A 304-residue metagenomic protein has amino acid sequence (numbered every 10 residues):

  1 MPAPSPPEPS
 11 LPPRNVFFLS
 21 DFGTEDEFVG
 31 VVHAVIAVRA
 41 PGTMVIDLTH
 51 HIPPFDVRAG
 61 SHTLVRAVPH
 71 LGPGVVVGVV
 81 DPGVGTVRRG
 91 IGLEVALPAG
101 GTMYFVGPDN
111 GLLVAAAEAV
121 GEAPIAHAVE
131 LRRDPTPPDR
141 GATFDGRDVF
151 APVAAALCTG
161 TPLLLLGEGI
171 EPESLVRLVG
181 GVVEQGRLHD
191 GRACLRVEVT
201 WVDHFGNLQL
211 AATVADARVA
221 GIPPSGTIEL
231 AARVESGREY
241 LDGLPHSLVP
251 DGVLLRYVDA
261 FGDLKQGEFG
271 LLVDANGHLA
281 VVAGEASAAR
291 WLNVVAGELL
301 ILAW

Functional and structural regions predicted by a protein language model:
P2-S20, D26-V80: Alpha/propeptide regions of enzymes that mature by internal proteolysis
N15, R39-M44, P53, A59 (+1 more regions): Active-site histidine-anchored catalytic micro-motif
N15-F17, T43-I46, G74-V77, G90-G92 (+9 more regions): Structural motif
F22-D26, G83-T86, V202, N207 (+1 more regions): Short acidic, Gly/Ser-rich segments with clustered Asp/Glu that frequently serve as metal-coordination loops in enzyme
E25, V29, V57-S61, A142-F150 (+2 more regions): Generic structural signal for well-ordered, non-membrane alpha-helical segments in soluble metabolic enzymes
T136-P224: Anionic-ligand-binding alpha/beta catalytic cores of soluble enzymes and soluble regulatory domains that recognize
Q209-N293: A conserved acidic, glycine/proline-rich C-terminal tail/linker
E298-W304: Surface-exposed interaction regions enriched in Ser/Thr/Asp/Glu that occur as long low-complexity tracts or repetitive
